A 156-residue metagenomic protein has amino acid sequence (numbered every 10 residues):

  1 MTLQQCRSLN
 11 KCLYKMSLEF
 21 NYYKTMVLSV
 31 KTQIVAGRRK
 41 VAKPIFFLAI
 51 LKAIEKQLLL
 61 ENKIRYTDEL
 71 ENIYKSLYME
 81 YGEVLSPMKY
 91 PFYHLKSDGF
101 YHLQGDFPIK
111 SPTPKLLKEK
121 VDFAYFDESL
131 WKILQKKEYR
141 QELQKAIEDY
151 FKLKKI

Functional and structural regions predicted by a protein language model:
M1-I156: Intrinsically disordered, charged low-complexity linkers and terminal tails that flank or connect structured domains
